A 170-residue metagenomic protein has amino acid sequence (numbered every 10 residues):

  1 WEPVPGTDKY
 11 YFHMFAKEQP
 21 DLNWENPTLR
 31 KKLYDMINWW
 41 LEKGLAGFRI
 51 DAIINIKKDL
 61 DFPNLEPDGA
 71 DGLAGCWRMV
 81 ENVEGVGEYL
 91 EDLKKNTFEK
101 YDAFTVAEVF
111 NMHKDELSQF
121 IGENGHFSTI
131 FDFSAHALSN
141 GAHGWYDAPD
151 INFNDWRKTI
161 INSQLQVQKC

Functional and structural regions predicted by a protein language model:
W1-K43, G47, I53-R78, K114-E116 (+2 more regions): Substrate-binding/active-site clefts of carbohydrate-active enzymes
E25-K32, E81-Y89, I151-D155: Soluble or luminal CAZymes and related metallo-dependent hydrolases
Y34-L41, G87-K94, Q164: Short, well-ordered alpha-helical packing segments
G47-A52, F104-E108: A structural signal for short, well-ordered beta-strand segments and their strand-loop junctions that often border
P63-A103: Alpha-helix-loop-beta-strand connector modules within alpha/beta enzyme cores
L90, K94-C170: Conserved alpha/beta catalytic core and glycan-binding cleft of carbohydrate-active enzymes
